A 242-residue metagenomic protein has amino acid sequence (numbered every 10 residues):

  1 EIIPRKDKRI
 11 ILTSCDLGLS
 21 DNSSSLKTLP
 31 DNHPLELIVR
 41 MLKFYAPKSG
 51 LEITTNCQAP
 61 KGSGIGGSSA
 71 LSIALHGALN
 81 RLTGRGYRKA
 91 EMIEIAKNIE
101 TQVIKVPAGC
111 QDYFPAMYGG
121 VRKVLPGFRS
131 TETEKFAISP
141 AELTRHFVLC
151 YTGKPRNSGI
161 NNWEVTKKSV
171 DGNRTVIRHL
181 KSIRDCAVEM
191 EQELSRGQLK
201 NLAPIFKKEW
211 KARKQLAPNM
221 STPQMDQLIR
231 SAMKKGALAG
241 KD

Functional and structural regions predicted by a protein language model:
I3-P47, N56, L79, R88 (+2 more regions): C-terminal nucleotide
I53-G62: N-terminal pre-triad scaffold of radical SAM enzymes
G62-I73, A108-G120: FAD-binding core of FAD-dependent oxidoreductases, characterized by glycine-rich FAD pyrophosphate-binding loops
I65-K89: DPxDG-like acidic metal-binding loop motif
